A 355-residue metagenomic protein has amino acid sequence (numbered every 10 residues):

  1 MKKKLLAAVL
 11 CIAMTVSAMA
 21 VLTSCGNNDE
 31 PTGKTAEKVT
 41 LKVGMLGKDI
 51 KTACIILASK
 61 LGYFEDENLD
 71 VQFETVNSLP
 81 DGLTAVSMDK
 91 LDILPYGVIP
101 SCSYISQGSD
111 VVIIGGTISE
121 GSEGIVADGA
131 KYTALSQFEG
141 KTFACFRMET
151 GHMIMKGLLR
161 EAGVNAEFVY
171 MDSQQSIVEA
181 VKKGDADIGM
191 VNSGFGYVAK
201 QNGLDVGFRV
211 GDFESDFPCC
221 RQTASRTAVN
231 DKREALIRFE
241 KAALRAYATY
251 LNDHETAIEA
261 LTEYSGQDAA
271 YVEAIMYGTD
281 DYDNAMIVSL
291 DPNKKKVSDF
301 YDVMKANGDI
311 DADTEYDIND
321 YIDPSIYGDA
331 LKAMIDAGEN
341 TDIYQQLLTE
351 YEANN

Functional and structural regions predicted by a protein language model:
M1-T40, D336-N355: Short, low-complexity disordered leader/linker segments with a strong preference for bacterial N-terminal type II
P31-M171, A180, D187-S193, D205-V210 (+3 more regions): Short, glycine-/small- and polar/acidic-enriched structural segments that line small-molecule recognition paths
Q72-F73, P80, A274-D281, E315-I326: Short linear loop/turn motifs
I99-P100, Q175-G266: Pocket-lining segment of extracytoplasmic ligand-binding domains
G140, Q201, D323: Phosphate-coordinating loops and pocket residues in cytosolic domains that bind phosphorylated ligands
K232-T314: Secondary-structure end/capping motifs
D302-N355: Conserved C-terminal helix/tail region of periplasmic/extracytoplasmic solute-binding proteins
